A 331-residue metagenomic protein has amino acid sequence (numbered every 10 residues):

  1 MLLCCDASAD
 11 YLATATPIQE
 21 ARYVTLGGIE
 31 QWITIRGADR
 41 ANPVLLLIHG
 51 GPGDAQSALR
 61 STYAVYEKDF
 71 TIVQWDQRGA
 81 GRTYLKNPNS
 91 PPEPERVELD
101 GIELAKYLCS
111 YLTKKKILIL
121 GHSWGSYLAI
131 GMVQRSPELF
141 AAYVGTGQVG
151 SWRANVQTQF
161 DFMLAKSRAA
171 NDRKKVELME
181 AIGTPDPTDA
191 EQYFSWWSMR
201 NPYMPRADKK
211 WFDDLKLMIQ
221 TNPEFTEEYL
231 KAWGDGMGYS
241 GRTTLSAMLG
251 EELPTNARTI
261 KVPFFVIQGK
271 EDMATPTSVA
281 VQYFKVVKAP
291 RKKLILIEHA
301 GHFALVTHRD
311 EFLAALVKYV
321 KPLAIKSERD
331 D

Functional and structural regions predicted by a protein language model:
P52-A64: The serine-hydrolase catalytic nucleophile loop
E67-L85: Conserved alpha/beta-hydrolase
E98-K116: Conserved acidic catalytic loop of the alpha/beta-hydrolase fold
E138-D186: A catalytic-pocket lid/entrance helix-loop region that shapes and gates access to the active site across common
R173-T255, V262: Alpha/beta-hydrolase
I260, V266-Q268, D272: Short beta-strand/loop motif that positions the catalytic acidic residue of the alpha/beta-hydrolase fold
M273-V279: Conserved alpha/beta-hydrolase "acid-adjacent" motif
A300-L313: Catalytic histidine-centered segment of alpha/beta-hydrolase-like enzymes
